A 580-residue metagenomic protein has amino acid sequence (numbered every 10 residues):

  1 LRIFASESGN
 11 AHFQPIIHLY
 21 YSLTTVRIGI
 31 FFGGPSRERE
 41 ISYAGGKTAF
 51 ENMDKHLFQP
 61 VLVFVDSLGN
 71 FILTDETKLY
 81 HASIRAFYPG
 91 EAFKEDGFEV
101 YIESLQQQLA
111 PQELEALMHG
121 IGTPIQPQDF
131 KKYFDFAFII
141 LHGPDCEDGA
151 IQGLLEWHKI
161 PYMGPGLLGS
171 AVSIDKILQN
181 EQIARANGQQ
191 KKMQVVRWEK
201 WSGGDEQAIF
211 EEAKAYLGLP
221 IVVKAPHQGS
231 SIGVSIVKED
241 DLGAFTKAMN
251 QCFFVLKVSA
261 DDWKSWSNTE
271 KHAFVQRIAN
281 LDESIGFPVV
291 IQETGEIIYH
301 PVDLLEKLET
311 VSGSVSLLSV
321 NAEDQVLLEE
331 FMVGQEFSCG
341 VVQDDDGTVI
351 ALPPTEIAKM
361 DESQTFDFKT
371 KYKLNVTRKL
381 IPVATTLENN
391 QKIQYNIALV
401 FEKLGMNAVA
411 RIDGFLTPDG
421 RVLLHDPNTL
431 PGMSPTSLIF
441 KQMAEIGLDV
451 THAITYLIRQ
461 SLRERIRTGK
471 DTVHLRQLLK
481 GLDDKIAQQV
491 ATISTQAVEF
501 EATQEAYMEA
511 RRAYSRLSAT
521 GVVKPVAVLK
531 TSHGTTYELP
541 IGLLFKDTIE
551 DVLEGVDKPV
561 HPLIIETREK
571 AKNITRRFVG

Functional and structural regions predicted by a protein language model:
A5, G9-A11: Short hydrophobic alpha-helical segments enriched in small aliphatic residues
S6, I17-L168, V172-L178, Q182-N187 (+2 more regions): ATP-binding N-terminal substructure of ATP-dependent carboxylate-amine bond-forming enzymes
Y21-V26, F32-P35, M360-S363, K371-L374 (+2 more regions): ATP-dependent carboxylate activation and anion-phosphoryl transfer catalytic cores that bind Mg-ATP to form
V61-V63, V326-E330, S338, G405-D419 (+1 more regions): A short glycine-rich, hydrophobically flanked beta-strand micro-motif that places a catalytic Asp/Glu for divalent metal
S67-G69, K200, P226-S230, E330-Q335 (+5 more regions): Glycine-rich beta-alpha junction loops
M163, V222, L327-E329: Structural detector of well-ordered beta-strand residues that form the stable sheet scaffold of enzyme domains
A186-S231, S235: Rossmann-like NAD(P)H-binding beta-loop-alpha module
E239, G243-K373, K379, R421-L423: Phosphate-binding site of ATP-dependent enzymes
